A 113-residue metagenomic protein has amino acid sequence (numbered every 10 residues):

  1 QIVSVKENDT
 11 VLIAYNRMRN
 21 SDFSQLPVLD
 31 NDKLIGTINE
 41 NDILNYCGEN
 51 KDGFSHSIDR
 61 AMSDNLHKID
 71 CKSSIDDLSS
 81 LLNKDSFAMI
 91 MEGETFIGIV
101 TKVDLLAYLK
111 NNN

Functional and structural regions predicted by a protein language model:
Q1-I2, F54-L66: Bateman (tandem CBS) regulatory domains
V3-D22, L29-D30, C47, H67-S86 (+2 more regions): The conserved cystathionine-beta-synthase
S24-Q25, N41: Short, cationic motifs built from Arg/Lys/His that form the positively charged side of catalytic pockets
L34-T37, I75, F96-I99: Glycine-rich acetyl-CoA-binding "A-motif" of GNAT/NAT acetyltransferases
E40-E49: Structured interaction and signal-relay segments at domain junctions
L44, D59-M62, L106: Conserved protein kinase catalytic domain
N50, I58-D59, S79-S80: Short secondary-structure boundary/capping segments
